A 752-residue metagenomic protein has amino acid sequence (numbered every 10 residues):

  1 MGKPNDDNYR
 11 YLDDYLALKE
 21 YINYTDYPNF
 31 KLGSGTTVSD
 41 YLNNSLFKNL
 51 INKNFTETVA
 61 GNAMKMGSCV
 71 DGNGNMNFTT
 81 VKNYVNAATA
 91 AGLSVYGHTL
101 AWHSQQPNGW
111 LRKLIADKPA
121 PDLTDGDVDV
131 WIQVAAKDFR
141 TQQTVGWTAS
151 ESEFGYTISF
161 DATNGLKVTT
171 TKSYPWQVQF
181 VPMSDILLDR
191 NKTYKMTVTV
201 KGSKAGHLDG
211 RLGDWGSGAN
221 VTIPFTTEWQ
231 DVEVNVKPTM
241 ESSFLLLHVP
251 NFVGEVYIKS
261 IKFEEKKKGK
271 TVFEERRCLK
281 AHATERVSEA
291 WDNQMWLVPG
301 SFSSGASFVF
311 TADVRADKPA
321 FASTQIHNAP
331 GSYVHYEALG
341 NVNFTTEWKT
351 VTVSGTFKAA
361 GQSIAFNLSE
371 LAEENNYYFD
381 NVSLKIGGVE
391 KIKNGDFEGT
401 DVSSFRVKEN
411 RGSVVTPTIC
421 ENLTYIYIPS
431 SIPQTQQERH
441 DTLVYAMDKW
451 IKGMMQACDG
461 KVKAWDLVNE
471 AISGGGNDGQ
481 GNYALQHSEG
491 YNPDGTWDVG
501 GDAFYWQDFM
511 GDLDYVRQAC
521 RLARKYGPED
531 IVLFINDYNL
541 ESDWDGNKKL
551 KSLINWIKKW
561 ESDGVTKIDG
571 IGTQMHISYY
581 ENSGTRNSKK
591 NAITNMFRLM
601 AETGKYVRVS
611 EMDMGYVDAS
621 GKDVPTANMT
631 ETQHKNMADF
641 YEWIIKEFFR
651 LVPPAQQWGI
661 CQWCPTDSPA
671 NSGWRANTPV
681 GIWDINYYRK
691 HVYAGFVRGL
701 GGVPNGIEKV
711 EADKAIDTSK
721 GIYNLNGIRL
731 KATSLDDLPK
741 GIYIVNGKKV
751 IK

Functional and structural regions predicted by a protein language model:
M1-K31, N44-N49, K53-N54, L100 (+5 more regions): Extracellular and organelle-lumenal recognition/adhesion modules and their flexible linkers in secreted
F30-V38, A464-N469, M510, V516-L550 (+2 more regions): Aromatic-lined carbohydrate-recognition surfaces of secreted/lumenal glycan-active proteins
N44-K65, T80-L100, K463: Catalytic domains of carbohydrate-active enzymes, especially glycoside hydrolases
K53-K65, K463, N469, G495-W497 (+3 more regions): Aromatic- and acid-rich polysaccharide-binding/catalytic face of secreted or lumenal carbohydrate-active enzymes
V70, G109-D122, C420-P429, A471-S473 (+4 more regions): Aromatic-rich peripheral "rim/lid" segments of glycoside hydrolase catalytic domains that contact and position glycan
K113-T124, T435-V468, D512-Y526, S552-G564 (+1 more regions): An active-site-proximal structural segment forming one wall of the substrate-binding cleft that immediately precedes
I451-S488, F534-N539, D569-G572, Q656-T666: Active-site groove signature of glycoside hydrolases
N705-K752: C-terminal outer-membrane/trafficking sorting elements
